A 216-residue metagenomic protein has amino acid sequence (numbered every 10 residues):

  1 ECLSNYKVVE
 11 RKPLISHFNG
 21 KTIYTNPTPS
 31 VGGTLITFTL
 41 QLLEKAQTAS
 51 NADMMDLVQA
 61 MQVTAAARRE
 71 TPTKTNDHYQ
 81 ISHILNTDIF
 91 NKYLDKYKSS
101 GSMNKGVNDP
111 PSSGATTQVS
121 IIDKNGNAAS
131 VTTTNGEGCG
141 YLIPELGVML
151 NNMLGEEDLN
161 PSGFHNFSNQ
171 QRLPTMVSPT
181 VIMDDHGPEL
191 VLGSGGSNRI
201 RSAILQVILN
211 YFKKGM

Functional and structural regions predicted by a protein language model:
E1-P27: Long, well-ordered, tryptophan-enriched scaffold segments
V9-E10, S113-T116, T175-V177: Short, small/polar residue-rich loop motifs at catalytic or cofactor-binding pockets
K21-P27, L35-L40, E44, I121 (+3 more regions): Short, well-ordered beta-strand elements
S30, N108-S112, S168-P174: Short Gly/Pro-enriched turn/cap motifs at secondary-structure boundaries
L43-E44, S194-M216: Alpha-helical support elements that line or immediately flank enzyme active sites and cofactor-binding pockets
Q47-T134: Internal maturation/activation junctions in enzymes
E70, K74, N125, Q171 (+2 more regions): Extended C-terminal subregions enriched in glycine
N127-L190, N198-R201, Q206: Active-site rim segments in enzyme catalytic domains, especially the processed small/beta chain of N-terminal
